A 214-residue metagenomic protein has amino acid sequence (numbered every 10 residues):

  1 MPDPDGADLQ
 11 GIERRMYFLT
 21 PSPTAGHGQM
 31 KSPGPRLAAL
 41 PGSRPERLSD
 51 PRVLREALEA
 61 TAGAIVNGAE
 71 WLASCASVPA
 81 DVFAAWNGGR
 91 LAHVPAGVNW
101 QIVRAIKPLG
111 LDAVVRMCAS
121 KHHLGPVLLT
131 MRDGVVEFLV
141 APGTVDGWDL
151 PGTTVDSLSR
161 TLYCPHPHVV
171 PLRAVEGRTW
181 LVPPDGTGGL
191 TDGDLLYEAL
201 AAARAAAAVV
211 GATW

Functional and structural regions predicted by a protein language model:
P2-R132, P142-V145, D156-S157, V169-W214: Signature for HUH/AEP ssDNA processing cores
E137-V140: Elongated alpha-helical scaffolds
G147-D149: Compact nucleic-acid interaction/catalytic patches
P151, L158-L162, A202: Charged interaction scaffolds used for protein-protein
P165-P167: Short glycine/Trp-rich loop-beta-loop segment that forms part of the substrate-binding cleft
